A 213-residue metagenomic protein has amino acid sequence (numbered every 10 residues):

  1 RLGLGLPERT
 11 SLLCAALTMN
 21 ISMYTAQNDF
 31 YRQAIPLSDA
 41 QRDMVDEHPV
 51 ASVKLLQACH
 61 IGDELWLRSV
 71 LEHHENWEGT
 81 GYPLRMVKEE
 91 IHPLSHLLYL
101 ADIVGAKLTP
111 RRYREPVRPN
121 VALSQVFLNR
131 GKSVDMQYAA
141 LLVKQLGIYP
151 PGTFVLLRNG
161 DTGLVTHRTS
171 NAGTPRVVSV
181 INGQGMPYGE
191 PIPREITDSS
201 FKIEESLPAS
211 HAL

Functional and structural regions predicted by a protein language model:
R1-L213: Histidine- and acidic-residue-rich, metal-dependent catalytic cores
